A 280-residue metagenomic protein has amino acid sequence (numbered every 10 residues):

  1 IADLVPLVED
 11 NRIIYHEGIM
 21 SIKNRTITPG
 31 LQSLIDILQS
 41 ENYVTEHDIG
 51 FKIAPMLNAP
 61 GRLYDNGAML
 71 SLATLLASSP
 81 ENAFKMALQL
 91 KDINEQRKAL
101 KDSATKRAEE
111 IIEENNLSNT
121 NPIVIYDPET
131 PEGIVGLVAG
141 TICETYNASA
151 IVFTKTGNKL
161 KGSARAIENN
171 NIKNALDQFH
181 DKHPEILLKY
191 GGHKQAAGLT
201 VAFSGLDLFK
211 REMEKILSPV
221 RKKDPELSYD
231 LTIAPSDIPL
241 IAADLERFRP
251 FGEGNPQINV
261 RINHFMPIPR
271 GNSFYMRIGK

Functional and structural regions predicted by a protein language model:
I1-D207, L231-P235: Hydrophobic helix-and-loop "lid/oligomerization" segment in the mid-to-C-terminal part of catalytic domains
L4, T28-L31, I216-K280: A contiguous loop/helix-start segment that scaffolds small-molecule binding in enzyme catalytic cores
I186, D207-E212, P269-S273: Phosphate-handling active-site elements
T200-K222: M16/insulysin-pitrilysin zinc metalloprotease superfamily fold
